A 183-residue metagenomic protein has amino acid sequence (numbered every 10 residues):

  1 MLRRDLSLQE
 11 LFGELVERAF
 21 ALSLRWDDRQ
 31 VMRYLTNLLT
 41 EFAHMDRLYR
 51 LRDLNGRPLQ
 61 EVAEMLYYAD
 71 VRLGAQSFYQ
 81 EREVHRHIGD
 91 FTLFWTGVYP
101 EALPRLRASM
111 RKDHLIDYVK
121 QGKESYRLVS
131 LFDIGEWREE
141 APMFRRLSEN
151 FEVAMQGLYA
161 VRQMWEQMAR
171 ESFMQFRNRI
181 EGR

Functional and structural regions predicted by a protein language model:
M1-M164: Long, non-catalytic protein-protein interaction scaffolds
Q175, E181-R183: Helix-rich, well-folded core regions that mediate interactions or catalysis
